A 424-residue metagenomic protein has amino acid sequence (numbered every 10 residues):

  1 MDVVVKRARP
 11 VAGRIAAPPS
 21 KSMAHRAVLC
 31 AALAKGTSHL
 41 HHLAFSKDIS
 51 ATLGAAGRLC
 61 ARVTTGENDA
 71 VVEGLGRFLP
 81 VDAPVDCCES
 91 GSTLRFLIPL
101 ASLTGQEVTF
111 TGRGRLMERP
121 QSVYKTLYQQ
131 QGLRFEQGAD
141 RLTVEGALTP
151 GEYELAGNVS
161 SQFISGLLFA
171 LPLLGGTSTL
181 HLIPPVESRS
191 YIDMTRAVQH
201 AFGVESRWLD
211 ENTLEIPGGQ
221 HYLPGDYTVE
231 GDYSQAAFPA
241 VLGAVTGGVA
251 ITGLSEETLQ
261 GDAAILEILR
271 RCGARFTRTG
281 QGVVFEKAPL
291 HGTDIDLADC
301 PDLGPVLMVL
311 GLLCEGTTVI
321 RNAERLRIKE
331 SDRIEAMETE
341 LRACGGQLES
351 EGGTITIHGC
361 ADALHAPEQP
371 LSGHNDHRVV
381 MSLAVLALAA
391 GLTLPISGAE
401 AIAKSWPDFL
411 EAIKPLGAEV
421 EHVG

Functional and structural regions predicted by a protein language model:
M1-G424: Short, structured segments at the rim of ligand-binding sites
